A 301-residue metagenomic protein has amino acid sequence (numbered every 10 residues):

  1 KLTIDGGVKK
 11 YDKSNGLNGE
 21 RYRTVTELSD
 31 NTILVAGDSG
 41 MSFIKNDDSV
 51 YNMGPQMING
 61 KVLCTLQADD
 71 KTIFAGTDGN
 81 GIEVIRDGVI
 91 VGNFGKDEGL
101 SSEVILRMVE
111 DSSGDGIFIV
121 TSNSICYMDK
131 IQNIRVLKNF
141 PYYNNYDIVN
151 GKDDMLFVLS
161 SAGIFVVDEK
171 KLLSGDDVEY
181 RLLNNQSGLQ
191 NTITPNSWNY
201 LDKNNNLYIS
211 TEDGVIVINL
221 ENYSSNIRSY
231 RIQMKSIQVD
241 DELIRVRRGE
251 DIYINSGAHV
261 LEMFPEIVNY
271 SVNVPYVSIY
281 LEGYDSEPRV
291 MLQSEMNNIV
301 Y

Functional and structural regions predicted by a protein language model:
K1-Y301: Carboxylate-rich, polar loop motifs that coordinate divalent cations or form catalytic acidic clusters
